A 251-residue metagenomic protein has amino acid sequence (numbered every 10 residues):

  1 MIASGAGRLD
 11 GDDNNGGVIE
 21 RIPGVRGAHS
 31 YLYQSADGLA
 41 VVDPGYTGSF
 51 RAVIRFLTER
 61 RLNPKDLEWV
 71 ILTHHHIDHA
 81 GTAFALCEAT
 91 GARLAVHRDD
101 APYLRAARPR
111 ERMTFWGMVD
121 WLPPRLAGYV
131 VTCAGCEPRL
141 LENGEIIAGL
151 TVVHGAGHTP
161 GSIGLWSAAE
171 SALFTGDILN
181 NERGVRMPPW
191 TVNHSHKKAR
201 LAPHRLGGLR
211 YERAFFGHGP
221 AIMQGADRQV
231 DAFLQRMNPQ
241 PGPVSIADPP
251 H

Functional and structural regions predicted by a protein language model:
S4, A101-V153, H194, K198-Y211: Metallo-beta-lactamase
S4-R60, G164-N180: Conserved beta-strand hairpin/beta-sheet module of binuclear metal-dependent hydrolase folds, prominently
Y33, D43, V53, H74 (+7 more regions): Divalent metal-coordination and catalytic microenvironments
A40, I71, L94, A172-F174 (+1 more regions): Residue-level marker for buried hydrophobic side chains located in beta-strands that build the well-ordered beta-sheet
A40-V70, P123-P124, Y129-T132, C136: Pre-active-site segment of Zn-dependent metallo-hydrolases
Y46-G48, Y129, T151-A156, P160-M237 (+1 more regions): Metallo-beta-lactamase
F50-V96, D100: Active-site metal-binding motif and surrounding structural segment of the metallo-beta-lactamase
L67, G91-R98, F115-W116, F174-G176 (+1 more regions): Short hydrophobic/aromatic-enriched beta-strand-loop microsegments
